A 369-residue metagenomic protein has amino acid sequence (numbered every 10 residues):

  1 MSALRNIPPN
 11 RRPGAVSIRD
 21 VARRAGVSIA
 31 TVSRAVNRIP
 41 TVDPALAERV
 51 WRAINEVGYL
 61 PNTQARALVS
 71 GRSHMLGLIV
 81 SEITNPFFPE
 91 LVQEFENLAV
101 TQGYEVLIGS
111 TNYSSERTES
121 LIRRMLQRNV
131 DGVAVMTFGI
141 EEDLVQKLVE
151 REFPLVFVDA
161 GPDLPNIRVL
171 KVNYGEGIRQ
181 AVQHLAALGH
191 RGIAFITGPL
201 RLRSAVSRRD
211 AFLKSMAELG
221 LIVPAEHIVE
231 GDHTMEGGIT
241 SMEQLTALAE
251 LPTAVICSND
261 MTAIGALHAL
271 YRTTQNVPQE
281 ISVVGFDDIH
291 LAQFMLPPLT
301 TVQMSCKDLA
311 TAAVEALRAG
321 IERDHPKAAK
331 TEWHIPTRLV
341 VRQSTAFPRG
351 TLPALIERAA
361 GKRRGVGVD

Functional and structural regions predicted by a protein language model:
M1-H74, R364-D369: N-terminal helix-turn-helix DNA-binding module of bacterial transcription factors
M1-R12, E56, N97-Q102, L126 (+3 more regions): Bacterial carbohydrate/catabolite-sensing allosteric modules
R12, E56-N62, E116, M136-F138 (+1 more regions): Short gly/ser/thr-rich secondary-structure transition/capping motifs
R24, I29-R34, L68-T84, E94 (+2 more regions): Short beta-strand segments enriched in small/hydrophobic residues
P44, E48, Y59-G132, D210-K214 (+1 more regions): Amphipathic helical "hinge" segments at domain boundaries
G77-I79, L107, A134, V156 (+2 more regions): Conserved hydrophobic packing residues within short motifs/helices of P-loop NTPase cores of ABC-family ATPases
N112-S115, M136-E141, M261: Short beta->alpha connector loops
